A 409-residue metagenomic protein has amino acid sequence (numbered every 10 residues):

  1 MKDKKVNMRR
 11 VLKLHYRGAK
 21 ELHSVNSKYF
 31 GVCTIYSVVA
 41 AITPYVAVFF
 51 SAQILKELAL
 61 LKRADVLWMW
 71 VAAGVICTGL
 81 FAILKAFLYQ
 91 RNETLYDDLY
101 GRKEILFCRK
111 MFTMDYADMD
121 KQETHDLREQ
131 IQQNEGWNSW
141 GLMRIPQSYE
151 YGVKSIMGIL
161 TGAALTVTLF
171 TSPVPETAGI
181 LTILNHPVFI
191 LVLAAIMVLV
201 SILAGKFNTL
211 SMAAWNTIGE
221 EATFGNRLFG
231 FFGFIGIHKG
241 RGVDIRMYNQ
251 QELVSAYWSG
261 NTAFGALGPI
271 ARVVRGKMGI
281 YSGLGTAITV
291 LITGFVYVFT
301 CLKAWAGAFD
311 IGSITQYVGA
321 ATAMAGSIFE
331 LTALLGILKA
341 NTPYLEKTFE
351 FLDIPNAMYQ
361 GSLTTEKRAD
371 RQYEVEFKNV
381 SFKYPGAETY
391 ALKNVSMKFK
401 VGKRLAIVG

Functional and structural regions predicted by a protein language model:
M1-P44, A64-W70, L88-N92, T124-L160 (+2 more regions): Membrane-integrated ABC transporters
M1-Y16, D97-M143, G225-I270, T342-P355 (+1 more regions): Extended non-transmembrane interhelical loops and adjacent amphipathic helices of multipass membrane proteins
G31-L84, S155-M212, L302, A306-I311: Transmembrane helix-loop-helix hairpins at lipid-water interfaces of multipass membrane proteins, especially the type-1
A47-I54, L88, N92, F107 (+6 more regions): Hydrophobic/aromatic residues in alpha-helical transmembrane segments
S51-L55, M111, S211-W215, F232 (+3 more regions): Hydrophobic alpha-helical interface/terminus motif in multipass membrane transporters
A86-L99, A204-E221, L331-Y344: Juxtamembrane/interface segments at transmembrane-helix termini
V296, Y317-I354: Cytosolic ends of transmembrane helices, especially the final helix of ABC transmembrane type-1 domains
R368-G409: ABC-type nucleotide-binding domain
